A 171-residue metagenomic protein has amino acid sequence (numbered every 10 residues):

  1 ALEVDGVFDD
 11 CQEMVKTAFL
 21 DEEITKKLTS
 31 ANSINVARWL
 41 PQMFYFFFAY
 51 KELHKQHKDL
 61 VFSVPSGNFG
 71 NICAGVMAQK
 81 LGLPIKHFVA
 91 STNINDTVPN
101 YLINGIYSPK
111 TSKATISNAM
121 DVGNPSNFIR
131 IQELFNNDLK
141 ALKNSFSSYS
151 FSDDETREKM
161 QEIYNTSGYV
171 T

Functional and structural regions predicted by a protein language model:
A1-T171: PLP-dependent amino-acid enzyme catalytic core
